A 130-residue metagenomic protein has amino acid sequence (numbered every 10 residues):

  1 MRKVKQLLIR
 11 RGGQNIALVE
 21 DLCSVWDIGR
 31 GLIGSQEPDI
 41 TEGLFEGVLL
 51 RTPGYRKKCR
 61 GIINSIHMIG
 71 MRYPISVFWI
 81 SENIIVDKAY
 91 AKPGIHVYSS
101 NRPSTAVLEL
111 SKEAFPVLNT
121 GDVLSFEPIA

Functional and structural regions predicted by a protein language model:
M1-A130: Compact, glycine-rich, soluble single-domain proteins
